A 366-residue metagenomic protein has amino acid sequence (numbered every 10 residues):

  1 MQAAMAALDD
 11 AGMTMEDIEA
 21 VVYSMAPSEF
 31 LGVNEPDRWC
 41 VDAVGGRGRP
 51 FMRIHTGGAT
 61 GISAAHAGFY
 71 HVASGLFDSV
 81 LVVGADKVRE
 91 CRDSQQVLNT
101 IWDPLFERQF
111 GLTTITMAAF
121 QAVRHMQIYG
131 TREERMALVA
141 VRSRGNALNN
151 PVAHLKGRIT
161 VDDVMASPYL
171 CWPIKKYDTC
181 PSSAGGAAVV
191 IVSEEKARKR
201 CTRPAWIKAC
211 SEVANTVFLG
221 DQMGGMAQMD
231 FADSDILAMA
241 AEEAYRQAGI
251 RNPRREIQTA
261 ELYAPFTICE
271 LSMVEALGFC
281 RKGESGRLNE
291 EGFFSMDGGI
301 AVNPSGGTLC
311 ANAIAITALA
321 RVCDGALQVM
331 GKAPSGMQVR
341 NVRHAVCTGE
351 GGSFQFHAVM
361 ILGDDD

Functional and structural regions predicted by a protein language model:
M1, N34, I62, L112-A119 (+7 more regions): Electropositive phosphate-/nucleotide-binding environments in soluble metabolic enzymes
M1-A59, A67, H125-R132, H154-D163 (+5 more regions): Conserved active-site "lid/cap" helical segment
A6, P104, L138, Y169-M239 (+6 more regions): Condensing-enzyme catalytic core mediating Claisen C-C bond formation in acyl metabolism
M15-M25, P50-T56, V80-A85, E134-V141 (+5 more regions): Beta-strand segments within the central parallel beta-sheet cores of soluble alpha/beta enzyme folds
P27-V83, K87-M117, L155-P181, V213-V217 (+2 more regions): Conserved catalytic cysteine-centered active-site region of acyl-thioester-dependent Claisen-condensing enzymes
S28-P36, V217-M223, Y263-R287, S353-I361: Short glycine/threonine-rich loop-to-helix capping motif typified by GTGT followed within a few residues by an Asp-Pro
H55-D86, I115-N149, V189-K196, C310-P334: Active-site-proximal alpha-helical scaffold in enzymes
